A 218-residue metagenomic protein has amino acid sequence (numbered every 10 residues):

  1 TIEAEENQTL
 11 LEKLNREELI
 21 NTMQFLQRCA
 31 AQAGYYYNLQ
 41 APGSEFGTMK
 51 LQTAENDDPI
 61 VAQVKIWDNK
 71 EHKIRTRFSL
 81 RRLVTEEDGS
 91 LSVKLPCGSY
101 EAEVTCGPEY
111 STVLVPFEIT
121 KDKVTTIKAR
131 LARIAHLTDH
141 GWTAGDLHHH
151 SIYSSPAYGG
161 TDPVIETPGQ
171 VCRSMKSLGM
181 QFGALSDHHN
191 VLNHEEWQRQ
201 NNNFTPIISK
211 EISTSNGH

Functional and structural regions predicted by a protein language model:
E6-L39: A general sequence property marking short-to-moderate contiguous segments in secreted/outer-membrane adhesion
L26, Q32-P42, E118-L137: Extracellular beta-sheet/turn segments enriched in Thr/Pro/Gly and aliphatic residues
G47-N56, V64, A129: A short, amphipathic beta-strand motif
Q63-L95: Short, acidic Ser/Thr/Gly-rich low-complexity loop/linker segments typical of extracellular and cell-surface proteins
L83-E87, P108-T126: Structured interaction patches on ligand/partner-binding surfaces of diverse proteins
P96-C97, K121: Surface-exposed loops/turns
C97-G107: A short, solvent-exposed beta-strand micro-motif common in secreted/extracellular proteins
A135-H218: A metal-dependent hydrolase metal-coordination microenvironment
